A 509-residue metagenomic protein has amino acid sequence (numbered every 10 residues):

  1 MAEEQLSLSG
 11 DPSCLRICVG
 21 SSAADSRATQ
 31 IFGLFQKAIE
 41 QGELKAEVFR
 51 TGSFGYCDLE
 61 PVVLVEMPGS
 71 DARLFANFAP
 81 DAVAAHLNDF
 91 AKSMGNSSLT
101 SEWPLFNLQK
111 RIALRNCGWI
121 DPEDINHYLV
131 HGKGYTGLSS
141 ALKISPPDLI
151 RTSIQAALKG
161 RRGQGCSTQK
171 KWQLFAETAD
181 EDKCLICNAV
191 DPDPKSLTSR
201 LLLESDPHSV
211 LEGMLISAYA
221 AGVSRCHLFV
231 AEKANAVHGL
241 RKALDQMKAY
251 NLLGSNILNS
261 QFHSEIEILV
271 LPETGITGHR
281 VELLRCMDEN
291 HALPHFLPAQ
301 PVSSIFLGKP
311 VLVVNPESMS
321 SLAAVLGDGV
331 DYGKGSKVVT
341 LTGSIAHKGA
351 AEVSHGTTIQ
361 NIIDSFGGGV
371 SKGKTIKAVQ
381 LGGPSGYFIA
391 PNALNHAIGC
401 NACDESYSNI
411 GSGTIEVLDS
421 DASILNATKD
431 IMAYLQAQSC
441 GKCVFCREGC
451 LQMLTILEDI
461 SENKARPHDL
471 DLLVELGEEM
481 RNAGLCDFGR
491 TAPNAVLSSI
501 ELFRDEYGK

Functional and structural regions predicted by a protein language model:
A2-S7, D11-C14, S26-R50, M67-S93 (+8 more regions): Ferredoxin-type iron-sulfur electron-transfer modules in oxidoreductases and energy-metabolism complexes
C18, A23, S53, C57 (+5 more regions): Short cysteine clusters
R27-T29, L59-L64, Q164-C166, K170-W172 (+11 more regions): Short acidic, glycine/serine/threonine-rich loops at helix termini
G52-L64, G222, L228-H238, E273-T274 (+3 more regions): Short, surface-exposed loop/turn segments at secondary-structure boundaries that line and modulate
T100-H291: Iron-sulfur-cluster electron-transfer modules
K171, C226, G367-G383: Short loop-to-beta-strand transition segments
G213-S217, S354-S371: Short amphipathic, charge-patterned alpha-helical segments
V237-H355, G367: Hydrophobic alpha-helical positions that pack around
